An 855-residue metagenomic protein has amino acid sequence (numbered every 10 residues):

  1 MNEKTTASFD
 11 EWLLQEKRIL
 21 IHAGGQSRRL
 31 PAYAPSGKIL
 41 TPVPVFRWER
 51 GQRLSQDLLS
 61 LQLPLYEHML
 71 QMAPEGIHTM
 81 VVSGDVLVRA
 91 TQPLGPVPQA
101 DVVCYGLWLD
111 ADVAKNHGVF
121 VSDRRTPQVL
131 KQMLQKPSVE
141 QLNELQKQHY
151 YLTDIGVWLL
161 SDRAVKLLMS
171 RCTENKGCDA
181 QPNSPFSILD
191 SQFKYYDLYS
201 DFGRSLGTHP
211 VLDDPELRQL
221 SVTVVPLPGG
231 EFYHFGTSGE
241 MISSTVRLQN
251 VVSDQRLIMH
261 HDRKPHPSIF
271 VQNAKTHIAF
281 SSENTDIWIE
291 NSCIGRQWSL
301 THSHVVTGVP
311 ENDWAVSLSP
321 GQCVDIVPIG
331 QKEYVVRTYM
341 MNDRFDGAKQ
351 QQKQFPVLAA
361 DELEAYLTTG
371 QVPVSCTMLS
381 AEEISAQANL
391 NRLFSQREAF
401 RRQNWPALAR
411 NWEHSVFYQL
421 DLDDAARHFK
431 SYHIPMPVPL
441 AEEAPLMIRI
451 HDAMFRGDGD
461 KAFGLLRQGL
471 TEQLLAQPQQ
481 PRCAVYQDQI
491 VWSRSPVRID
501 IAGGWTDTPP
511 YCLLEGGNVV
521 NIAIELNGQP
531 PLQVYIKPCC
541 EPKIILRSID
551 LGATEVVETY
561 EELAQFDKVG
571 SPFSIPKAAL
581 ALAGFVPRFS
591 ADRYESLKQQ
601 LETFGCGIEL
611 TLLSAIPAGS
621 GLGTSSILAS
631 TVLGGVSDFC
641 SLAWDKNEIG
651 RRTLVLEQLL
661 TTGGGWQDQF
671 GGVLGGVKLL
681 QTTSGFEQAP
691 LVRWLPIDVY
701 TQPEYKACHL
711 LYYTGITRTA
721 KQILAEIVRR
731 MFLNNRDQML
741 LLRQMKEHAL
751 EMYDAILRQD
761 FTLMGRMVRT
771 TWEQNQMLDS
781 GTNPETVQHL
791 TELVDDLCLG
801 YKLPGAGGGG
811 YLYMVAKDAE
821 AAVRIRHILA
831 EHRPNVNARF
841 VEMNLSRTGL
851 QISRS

Functional and structural regions predicted by a protein language model:
M1-T6, V86-L87, V102, W108-D110 (+1 more regions): Left-handed beta-helix
Q15, A34-P35, V43-G177, Q181: Conserved core of the sugar-phosphate nucleotidyltransferase
E16-A32: N-terminal nucleotide-binding beta1-loop-alpha1 segment
R29-P31, A90-T91, V113-K115, Q141-E144 (+10 more regions): Short helix/loop capping segments that flank catalytic or ligand/cofactor-binding pockets
A34-W48, V557-A564, C606-A618: Glycine/charged-rich beta-loop-alpha catalytic/anionic-binding loops adjacent to active sites
S36, L40, S620-A643: DPxDG-like acidic metal-binding loop motif
P98, A462, L466-L470, A579 (+1 more regions): Stable alpha-helical structural segments in soluble proteins, enriched in small hydrophobic residues
A381-E602, R651-G663, Q669-L803, Y813-S855: C-terminal nucleotide
